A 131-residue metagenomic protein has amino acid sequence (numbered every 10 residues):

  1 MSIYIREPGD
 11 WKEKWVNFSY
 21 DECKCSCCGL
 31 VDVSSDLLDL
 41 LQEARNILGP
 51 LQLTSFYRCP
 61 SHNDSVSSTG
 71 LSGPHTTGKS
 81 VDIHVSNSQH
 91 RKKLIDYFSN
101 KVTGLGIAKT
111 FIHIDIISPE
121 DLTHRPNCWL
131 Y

Functional and structural regions predicted by a protein language model:
M1-R45, I117-T123, C128-Y131: Extracytoplasmic cell-surface/polysaccharide-interacting catalytic and binding patches
S2, R6, Q42-A44, L48-G49 (+5 more regions): Residue-level signal for the start and early helices of compact helical domains
K14-V16, L53, L71, K93: A general marker of short, structured functional hotspots
F18-D21, I47-L51, G78-D82: Generic detector of short, locally flexible boundary/turn motifs and exposed helical patches
C27, G70-L71: Aromatic-rich, lipid-facing transmembrane alpha helices and their immediate juxtamembrane interface loops in integral
C28-V31, F56-H62, V81-I83, N87-L94: Short linear motifs at secondary-structure transitions and domain/linker junctions
L38-S68: Extended, low-complexity, intrinsically disordered C-terminal regulatory tails of eukaryotic serine/threonine kinases
L71-Y131: Catalytic cores and adjacent binding grooves of peptidoglycan-active enzymes
